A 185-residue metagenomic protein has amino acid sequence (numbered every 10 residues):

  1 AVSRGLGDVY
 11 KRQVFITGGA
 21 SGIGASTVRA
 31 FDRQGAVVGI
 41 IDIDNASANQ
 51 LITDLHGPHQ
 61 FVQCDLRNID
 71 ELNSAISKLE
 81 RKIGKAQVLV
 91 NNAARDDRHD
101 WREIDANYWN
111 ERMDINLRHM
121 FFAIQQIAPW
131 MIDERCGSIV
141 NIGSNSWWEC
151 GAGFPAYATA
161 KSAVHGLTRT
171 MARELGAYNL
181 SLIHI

Functional and structural regions predicted by a protein language model:
A1-Y10, I183-H184: Single conserved hydrophobic/aromatic residue that forms the stacking wall/gate of nucleotide- or nucleobase-binding
K11-V38: Canonical Rossmann dinucleotide-binding motif of NAD(H)/NADP(H)-dependent dehydrogenases/reductases, specifically
D100-W101, D105-N110: Substrate-binding pocket helix/loop in short-chain dehydrogenase/reductase
I104, C150-A158, T170: Active-site loop-to-helix junction immediately N-terminal to the catalytic Tyr of the SDR YXXXK motif in Rossmann-fold
I124, A160, T168: Active-site helix of classical SDR
P129, R173-A177: Alpha-helical segment proximal to the catalytic Tyr-Lys
S144: Residue(s) in the substrate-gating loop at a strand-loop-helix junction that position the organic substrate next
